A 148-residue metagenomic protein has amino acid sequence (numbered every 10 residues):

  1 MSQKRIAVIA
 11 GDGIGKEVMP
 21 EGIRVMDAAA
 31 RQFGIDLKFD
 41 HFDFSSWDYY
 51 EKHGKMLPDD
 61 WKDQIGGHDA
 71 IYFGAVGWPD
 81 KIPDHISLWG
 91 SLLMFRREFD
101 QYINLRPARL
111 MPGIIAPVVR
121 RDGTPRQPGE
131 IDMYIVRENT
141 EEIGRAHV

Functional and structural regions predicted by a protein language model:
M1-G13, R31, S46-H147: Anion-binding alpha/beta catalytic cores of soluble intermediary-metabolism enzymes, centered on
S2-D40: N-terminal phosphate-binding or glycine-rich loops at protein starts, especially the Walker A/P-loop of NTPases
F42-F44: Short loop/turn motifs enriched for small/polar and acidic residues
